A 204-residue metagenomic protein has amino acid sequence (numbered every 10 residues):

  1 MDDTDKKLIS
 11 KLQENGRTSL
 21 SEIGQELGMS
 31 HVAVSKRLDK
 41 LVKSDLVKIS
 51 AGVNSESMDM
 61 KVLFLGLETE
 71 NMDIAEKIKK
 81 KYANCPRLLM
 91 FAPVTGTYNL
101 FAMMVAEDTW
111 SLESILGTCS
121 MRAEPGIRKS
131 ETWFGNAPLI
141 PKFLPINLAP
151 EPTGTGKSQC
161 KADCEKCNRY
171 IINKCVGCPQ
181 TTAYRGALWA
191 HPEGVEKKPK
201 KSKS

Functional and structural regions predicted by a protein language model:
M1-S204: A compositional/biophysical signature of low hydrophobicity enriched in polar/charged and small residues
